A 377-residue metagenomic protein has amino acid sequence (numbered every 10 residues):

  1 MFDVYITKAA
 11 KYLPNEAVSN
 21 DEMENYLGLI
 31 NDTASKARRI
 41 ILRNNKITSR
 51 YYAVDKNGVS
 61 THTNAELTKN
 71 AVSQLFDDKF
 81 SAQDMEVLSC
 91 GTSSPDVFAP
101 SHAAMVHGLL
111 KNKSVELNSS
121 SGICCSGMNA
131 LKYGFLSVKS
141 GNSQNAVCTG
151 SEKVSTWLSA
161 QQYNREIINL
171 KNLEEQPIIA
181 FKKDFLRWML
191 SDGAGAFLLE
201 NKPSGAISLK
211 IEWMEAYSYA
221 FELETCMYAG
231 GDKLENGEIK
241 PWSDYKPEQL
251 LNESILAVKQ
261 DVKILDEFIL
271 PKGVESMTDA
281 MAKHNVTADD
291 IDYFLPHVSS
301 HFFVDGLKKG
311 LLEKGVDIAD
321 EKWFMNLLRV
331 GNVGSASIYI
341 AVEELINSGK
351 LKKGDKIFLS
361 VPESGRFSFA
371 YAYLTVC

Functional and structural regions predicted by a protein language model:
M1-T61, Q176-E267, P362, Y373-C377: Condensing-enzyme catalytic core mediating Claisen C-C bond formation in acyl metabolism
T7-A10, S121, A146-E152, L199 (+1 more regions): Short beta-strand segments
A17-V18, A99-S101, K132, W157-Q162 (+2 more regions): Short acidic, glycine/serine/threonine-rich loops at helix termini
A65, K69, S94-D96, G108 (+4 more regions): Claisen-condensing/thiolase-fold acyl-transfer catalytic domains that form or cleave C-C bonds in fatty acid
N70-A71, D78, A82-S94: Membrane helical hairpin/interfacial module
Q83-G91, A288-H297: Short glycine-rich phosphate-binding loop at a beta-alpha junction
N142-R165, Y219-M227, H301: Acyl-CoA/ACP chain-elongation machinery
W157-A180: Short, flexible helix-coil linker/hinge segments at the edges of structured domains or between repeats
